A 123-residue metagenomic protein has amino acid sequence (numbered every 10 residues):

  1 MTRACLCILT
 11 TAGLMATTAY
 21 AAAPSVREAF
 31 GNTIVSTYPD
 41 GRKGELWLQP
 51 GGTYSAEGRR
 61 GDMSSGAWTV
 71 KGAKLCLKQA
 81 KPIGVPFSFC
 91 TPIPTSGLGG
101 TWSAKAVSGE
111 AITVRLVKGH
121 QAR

Functional and structural regions predicted by a protein language model:
M1-A4: Positively charged n-region of N-terminal signal peptides that target proteins for export
C7-A16: Bacterial N-terminal signal peptides
T17-S65, K71-R123: Lipid interaction determinants
